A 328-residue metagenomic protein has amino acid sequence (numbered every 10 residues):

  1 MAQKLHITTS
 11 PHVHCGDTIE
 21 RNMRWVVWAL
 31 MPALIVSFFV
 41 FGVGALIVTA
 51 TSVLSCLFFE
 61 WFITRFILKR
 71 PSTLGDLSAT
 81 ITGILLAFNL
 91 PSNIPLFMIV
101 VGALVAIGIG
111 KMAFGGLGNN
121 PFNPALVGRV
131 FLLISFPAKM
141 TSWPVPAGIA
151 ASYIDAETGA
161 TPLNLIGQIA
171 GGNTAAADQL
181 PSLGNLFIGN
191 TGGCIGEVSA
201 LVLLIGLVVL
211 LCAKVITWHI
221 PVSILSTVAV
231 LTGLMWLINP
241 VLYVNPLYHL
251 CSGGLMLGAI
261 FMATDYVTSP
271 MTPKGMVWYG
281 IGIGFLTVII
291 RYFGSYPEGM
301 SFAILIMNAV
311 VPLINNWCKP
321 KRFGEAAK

Functional and structural regions predicted by a protein language model:
M1-L57: N-terminal signal-anchor module of multipass membrane proteins
M1-R24, Y292-K328: Cytosolic-side transmembrane-helix boundaries in multi-pass membrane proteins
W25-A33, V48-E60, S78-G83, A87 (+14 more regions): Alpha-helical transmembrane segments in multi-pass membrane proteins
G42-S55, N93-G102, N190-A200, Y243-L255: Structural signature of hydrophobic alpha-helical transmembrane segments
F58-R70, I107-G118, I205-K214, I260-S269: C-terminal ends of transmembrane helices
I84-Y153: Membrane-interface helix-loop-helix junctions at boundaries between adjacent transmembrane segments
P121, A125, P246-G254, M276 (+1 more regions): Loop-to-transmembrane alpha-helix initiation sites
P124-L204: Long hydrophobic alpha-helical segments that form multi-pass transmembrane helix bundles in integral membrane proteins
